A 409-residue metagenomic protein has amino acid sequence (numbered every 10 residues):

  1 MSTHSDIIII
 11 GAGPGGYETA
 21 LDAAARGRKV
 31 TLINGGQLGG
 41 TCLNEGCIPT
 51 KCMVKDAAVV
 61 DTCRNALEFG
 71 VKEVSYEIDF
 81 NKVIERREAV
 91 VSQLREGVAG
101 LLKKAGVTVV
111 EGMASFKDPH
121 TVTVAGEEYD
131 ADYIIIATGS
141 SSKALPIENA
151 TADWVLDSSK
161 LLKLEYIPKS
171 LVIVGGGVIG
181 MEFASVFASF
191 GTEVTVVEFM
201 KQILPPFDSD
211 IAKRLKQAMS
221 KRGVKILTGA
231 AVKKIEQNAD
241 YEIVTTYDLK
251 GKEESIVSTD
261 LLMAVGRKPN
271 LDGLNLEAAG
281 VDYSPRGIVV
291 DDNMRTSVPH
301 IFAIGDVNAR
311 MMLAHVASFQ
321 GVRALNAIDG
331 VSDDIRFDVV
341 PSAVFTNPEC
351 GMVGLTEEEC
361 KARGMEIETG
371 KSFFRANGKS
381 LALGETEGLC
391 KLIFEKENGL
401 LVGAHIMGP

Functional and structural regions predicted by a protein language model:
M1-Y17, A25-R28, D208-D210, K221 (+5 more regions): Mid-to-C-terminal Rossmann-like scaffold of FAD/NAD(P)H-dependent oxidoreductases
S2-S5, P14, L21-R28, I33-I167 (+7 more regions): Glycine-rich flavin
I8-I10, A114, Y129-G139, V174 (+2 more regions): Short hydrophobic core segments
G11-P14, G35-G36, V174-G177, D306: Glycine-rich Rossmann-fold phosphate-binding loop(s) that bind the pyrophosphate of adenine dinucleotide cofactors
C47, T138-E193, V197, K225 (+2 more regions): Glycine-rich dinucleotide-binding loop and its adjacent helix/turn
T108-E111, S115-T123, G191-D292, A362: A Rossmann-like FAD-binding core segment of flavoenzymes
A152-P168, S255-D329: FAD-site-proximal beta/loop scaffold in flavoenzymes
